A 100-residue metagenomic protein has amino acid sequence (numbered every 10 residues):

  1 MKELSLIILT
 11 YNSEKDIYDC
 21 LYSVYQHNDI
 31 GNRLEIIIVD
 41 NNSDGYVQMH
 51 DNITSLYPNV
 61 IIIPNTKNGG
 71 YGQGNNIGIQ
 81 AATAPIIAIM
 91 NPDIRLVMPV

Functional and structural regions predicted by a protein language model:
M1-Q26: N-proximal low-complexity "stem/linker" segments adjacent to membrane-targeting elements
I8-T10, D40, M90: Short beta-strand/turn micro-motifs composed of small residues that flank or help shape donor/cofactor-binding pockets
S13-D16, G45, P92: Donor nucleotide-sugar binding loop of glycosyltransferases
L21-P64: Acidic donor-binding segment of Leloir-type glycosyltransferases
Y46, I94-V100: Acidic donor-binding/catalytic loop of UDP-sugar-dependent glycosyltransferases, especially processive GT2
P64-A82: Glycine-rich, basic loop-to-helix element that forms the pyrophosphate-binding segment of sugar-nucleotide handling
N65, M90-P92: Catalytic metal- and UDP-sugar-binding loop of GT-A-like glycosyltransferases, i.e., residues flanking the conserved
I87: Short aromatic/hydrophobic "clamp" motif used to bind/position activated sugar donors
